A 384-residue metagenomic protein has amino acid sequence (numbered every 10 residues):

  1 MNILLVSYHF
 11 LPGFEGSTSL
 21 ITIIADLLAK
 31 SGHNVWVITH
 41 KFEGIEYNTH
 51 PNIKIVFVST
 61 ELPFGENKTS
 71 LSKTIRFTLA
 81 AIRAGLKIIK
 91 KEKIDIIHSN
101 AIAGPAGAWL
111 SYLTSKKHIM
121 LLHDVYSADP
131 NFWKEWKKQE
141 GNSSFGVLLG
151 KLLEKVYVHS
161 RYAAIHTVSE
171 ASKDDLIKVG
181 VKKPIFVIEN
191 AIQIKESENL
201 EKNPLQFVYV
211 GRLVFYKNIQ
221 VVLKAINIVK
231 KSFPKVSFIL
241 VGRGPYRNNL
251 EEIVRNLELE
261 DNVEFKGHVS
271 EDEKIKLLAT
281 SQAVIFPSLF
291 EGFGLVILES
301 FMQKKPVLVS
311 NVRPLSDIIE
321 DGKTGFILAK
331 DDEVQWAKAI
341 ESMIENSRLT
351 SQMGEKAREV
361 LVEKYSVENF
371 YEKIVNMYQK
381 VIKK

Functional and structural regions predicted by a protein language model:
L86, L113, Y126, S144-I165: Membrane-proximal helix-turn-helix segments that form the acceptor-binding/catalytic region of lipid-linked
H166, N199-K217, L223-I226, I239: Conserved donor-binding/catalytic core segment of Leloir-type glycosyltransferases
A171, A191: Carbohydrate-associated surface elements
K235, Q335, S342, L349-N376: A short, well-ordered alpha-helix in the C-terminal region of glycosyltransferases
E251-V269: Nucleotide-activated donor-binding/catalytic signature segment of Leloir-type glycosyltransferases, i.e., the conserved
L289: Aromatic "clamp/platform" in nucleotide-sugar-dependent glycosyltransferases that forms part of the donor/acceptor
P306-V309: Short hydrophobic beta-strand element within catalytic cores of glycosyltransferases and related nucleotide-activated
D321-G322, F326-E333, S342-S347: Conserved acidic donor-binding segment of nucleotide-sugar-dependent glycosyltransferases
